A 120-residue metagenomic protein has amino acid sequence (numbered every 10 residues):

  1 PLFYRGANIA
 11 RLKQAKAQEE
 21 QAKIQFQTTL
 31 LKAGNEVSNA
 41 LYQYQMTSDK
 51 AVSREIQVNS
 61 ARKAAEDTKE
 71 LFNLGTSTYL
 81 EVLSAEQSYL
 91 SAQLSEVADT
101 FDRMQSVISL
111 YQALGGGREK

Functional and structural regions predicted by a protein language model:
P1-Y4: Outer-membrane beta-barrel proteins
A7-S95, D102, S106-A113: Amphipathic alpha-helical coiled-coil segments
Q112-K120: Terminal intrinsically disordered/low-complexity segments used for targeting and assembly
